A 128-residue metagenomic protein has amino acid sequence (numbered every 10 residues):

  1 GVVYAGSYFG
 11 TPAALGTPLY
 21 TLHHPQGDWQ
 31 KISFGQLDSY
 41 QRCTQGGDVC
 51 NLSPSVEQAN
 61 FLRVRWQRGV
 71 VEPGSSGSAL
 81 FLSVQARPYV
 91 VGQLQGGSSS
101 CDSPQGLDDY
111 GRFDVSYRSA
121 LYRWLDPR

Functional and structural regions predicted by a protein language model:
G1-V64, P73: Serine endopeptidase catalytic core focused on the charge-relay Asp
G1-Y4, Q26, S99-R128: C-terminal cap/linker of serine protease catalytic domains
G27-Q30, E72, P88-Y89, S98-S103: Flexible loop/turn segments at secondary-structure boundaries
F34, F81-V84, S99: Residue-level recognition of conserved structural "scaffold" positions that shape functional pockets and channels
G69-L94: Catalytic nucleophile loop of clan PA
